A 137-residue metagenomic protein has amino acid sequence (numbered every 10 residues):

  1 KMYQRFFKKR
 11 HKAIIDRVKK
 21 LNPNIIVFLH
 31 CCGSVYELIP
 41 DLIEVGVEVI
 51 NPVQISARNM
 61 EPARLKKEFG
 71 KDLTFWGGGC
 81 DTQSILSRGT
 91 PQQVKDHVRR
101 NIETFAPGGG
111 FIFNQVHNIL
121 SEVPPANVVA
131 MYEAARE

Functional and structural regions predicted by a protein language model:
K1-E137: Active-site loop segments of alpha/beta catalytic cores
